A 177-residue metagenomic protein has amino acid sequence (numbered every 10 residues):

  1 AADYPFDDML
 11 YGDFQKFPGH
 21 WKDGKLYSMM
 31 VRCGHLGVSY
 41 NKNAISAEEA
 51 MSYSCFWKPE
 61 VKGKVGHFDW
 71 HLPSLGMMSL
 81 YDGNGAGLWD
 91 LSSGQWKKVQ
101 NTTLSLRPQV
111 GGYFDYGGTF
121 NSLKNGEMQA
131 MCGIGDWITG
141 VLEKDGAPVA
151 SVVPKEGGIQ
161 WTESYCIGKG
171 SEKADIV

Functional and structural regions predicted by a protein language model:
A1-A2, K22-K25, V141-V153: Ligand-binding "clamshell"
A1-G111, D115-K124: Extracytoplasmic ligand-binding site segments that recognize negatively charged/polar headgroups
N41-K42, F68-W70, I134-D136, P154-K155 (+1 more regions): Active-site-proximal beta-strand/loop segments in catalytic clefts of secreted hydrolases
V61-V65, P108-Q109, G126-Q129, G146-V149 (+1 more regions): Loop/turn elements at helix/coil->beta-strand transitions in domains of secreted/extracellular proteins
P73, I138-T139: Surface-exposed, flexible loop/turn segments at secondary-structure boundaries
Y116-G117, G133-I138: Beta->alpha turn/N-cap motifs
Y116-N121, E127-M128, Q160-Y165: Short, flexible active-site loops
G133, E143-V177: Extracytoplasmic/periplasmic substrate-recognition and gating elements
